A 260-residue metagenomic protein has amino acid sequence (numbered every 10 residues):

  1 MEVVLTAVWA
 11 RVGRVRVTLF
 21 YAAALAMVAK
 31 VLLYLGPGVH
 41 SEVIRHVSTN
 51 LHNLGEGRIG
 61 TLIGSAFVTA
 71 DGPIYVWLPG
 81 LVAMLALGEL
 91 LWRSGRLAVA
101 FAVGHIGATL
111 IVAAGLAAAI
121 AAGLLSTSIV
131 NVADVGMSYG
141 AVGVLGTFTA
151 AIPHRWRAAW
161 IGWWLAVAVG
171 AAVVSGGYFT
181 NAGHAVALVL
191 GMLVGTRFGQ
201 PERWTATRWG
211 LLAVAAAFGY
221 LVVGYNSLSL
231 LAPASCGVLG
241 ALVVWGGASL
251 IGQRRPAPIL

Functional and structural regions predicted by a protein language model:
M1-A10, V173-L260: C-terminal transmembrane module of polytopic alpha-helical membrane proteins
E2-R45: N-terminal signal-anchor transmembrane alpha helix
A26-V31, H105-A114, W163-G177, L212-N226: Aromatic-anchored segments of alpha-helical transmembrane domains
L33-S94, L116, S126-T127: N-terminal TM1-TM2 helical hairpin plus the immediately adjacent luminal interfacial "cap"
T61, P79-A86, A141-T147, W163-V173 (+2 more regions): Hydrophobic, membrane-inserted alpha-helices
A83-F101, F148-R155: Membrane-interface helix/loop boundary segments of multi-pass membrane proteins
R96-S128: Hydrophobic alpha-helical transmembrane segments of integral membrane proteins
S128-F148, F179-V189: Membrane-interface micro-motifs in multi-pass membrane enzymes
